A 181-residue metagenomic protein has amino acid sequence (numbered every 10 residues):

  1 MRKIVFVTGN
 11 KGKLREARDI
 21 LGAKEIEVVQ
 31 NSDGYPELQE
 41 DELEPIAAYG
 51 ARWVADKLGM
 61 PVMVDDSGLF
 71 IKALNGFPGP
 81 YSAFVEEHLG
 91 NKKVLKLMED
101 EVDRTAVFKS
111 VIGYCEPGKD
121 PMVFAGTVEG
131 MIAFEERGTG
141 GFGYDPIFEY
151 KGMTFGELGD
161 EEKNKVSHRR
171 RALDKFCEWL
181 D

Functional and structural regions predicted by a protein language model:
R2-V5, G12-D181: Anionic-ligand binding patches
